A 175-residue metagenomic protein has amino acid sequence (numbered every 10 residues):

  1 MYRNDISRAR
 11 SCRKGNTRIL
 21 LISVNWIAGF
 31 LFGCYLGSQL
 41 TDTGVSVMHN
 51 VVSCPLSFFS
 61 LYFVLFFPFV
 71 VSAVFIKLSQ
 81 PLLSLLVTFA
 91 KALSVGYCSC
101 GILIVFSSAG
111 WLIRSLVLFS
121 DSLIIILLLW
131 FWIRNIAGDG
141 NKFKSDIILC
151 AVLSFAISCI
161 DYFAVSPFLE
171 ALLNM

Functional and structural regions predicted by a protein language model:
M1-S60: N-terminal juxtamembrane cytosolic/stromal segments of multi-pass membrane proteins
S11-K14, V74-L83, G138-K144: Membrane-interface helix-boundary motifs at transmembrane edges
N25, G29, G33, P68 (+3 more regions): Alpha-helical transmembrane segments of multipass membrane proteins
Y35-V45, K91-G101, F163-L173: Membrane-helix interface motif
V51-Q80: Interfacial helix-start motif at the membrane-water boundary
P68-F69, K77-G110: Conserved mixed alpha/beta catalytic, RNA-binding, or beta-rich assembly cores of soluble enzyme, regulatory
F106-R134: Short alpha-helical packing/oligomerization segments
W130-M175: Terminal transmembrane helical module of multi-pass membrane proteins
